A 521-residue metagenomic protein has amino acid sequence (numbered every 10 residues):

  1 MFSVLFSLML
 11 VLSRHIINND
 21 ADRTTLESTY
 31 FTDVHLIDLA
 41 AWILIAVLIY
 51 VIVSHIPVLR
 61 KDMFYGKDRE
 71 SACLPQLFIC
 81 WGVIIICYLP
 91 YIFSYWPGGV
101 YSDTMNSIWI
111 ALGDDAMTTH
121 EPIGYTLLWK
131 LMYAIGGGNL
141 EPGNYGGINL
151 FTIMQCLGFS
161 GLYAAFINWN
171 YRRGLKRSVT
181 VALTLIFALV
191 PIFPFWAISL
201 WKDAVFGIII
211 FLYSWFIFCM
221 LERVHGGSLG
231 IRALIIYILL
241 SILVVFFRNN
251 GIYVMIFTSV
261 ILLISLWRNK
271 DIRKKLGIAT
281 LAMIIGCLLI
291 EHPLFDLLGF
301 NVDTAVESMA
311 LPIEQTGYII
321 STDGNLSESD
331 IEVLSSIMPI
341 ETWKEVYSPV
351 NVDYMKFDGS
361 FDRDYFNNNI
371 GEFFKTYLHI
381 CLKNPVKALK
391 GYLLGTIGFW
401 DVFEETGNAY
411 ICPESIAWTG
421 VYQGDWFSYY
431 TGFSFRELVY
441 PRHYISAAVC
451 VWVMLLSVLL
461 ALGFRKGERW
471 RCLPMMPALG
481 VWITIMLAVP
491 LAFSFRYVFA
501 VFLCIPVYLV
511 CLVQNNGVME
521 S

Functional and structural regions predicted by a protein language model:
M1-S7, Y30-Y88, Q514-S521: Start-transfer (signal-anchor) and selected internal transmembrane alpha helices of multi-pass inner/ER membrane
Y95-S107, A116-M132, G136-G146, N369 (+1 more regions): Extracytoplasmic catalytic/substrate-binding loops of multi-pass membrane glycan-assembly enzymes
S102, F195-F206, F247: Short acidic/glycine- and proline-prone juxtamembrane loop motifs at membrane-interface regions of multi-pass membrane
L112, A165, G207-H225, S241 (+2 more regions): Specific aromatic-rich, kink-prone transmembrane helix
G146-L150, G391-M475: Membrane-interface anchor segments at the N-terminal boundary of transmembrane helices in multi-pass membrane enzymes
I153-G174, L212: Transmembrane-helix motifs of polytopic, lipid-linked glycan transferases
A233-R248, S259-V260, T280-C287: Membrane-interface alpha helices of multi-pass inner-membrane proteins
G299-V421: Membrane-proximal stem/loop segments at transmembrane-domain junctions that anchor or position
